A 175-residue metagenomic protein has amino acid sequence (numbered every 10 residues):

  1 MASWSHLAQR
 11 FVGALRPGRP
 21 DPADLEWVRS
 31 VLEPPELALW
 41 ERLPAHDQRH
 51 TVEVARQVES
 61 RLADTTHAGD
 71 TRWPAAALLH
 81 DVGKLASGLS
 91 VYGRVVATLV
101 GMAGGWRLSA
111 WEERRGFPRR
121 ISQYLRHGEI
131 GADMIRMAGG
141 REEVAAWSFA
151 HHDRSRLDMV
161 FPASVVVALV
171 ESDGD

Functional and structural regions predicted by a protein language model:
M1-L39, R154-D158, A163, D175: Non-catalytic interface/linker regions that flank or bridge core catalytic/transmembrane domains
P34-D175: Divalent metal-dependent catalytic cores for phosphoryl transfer on phosphate-bearing substrates
